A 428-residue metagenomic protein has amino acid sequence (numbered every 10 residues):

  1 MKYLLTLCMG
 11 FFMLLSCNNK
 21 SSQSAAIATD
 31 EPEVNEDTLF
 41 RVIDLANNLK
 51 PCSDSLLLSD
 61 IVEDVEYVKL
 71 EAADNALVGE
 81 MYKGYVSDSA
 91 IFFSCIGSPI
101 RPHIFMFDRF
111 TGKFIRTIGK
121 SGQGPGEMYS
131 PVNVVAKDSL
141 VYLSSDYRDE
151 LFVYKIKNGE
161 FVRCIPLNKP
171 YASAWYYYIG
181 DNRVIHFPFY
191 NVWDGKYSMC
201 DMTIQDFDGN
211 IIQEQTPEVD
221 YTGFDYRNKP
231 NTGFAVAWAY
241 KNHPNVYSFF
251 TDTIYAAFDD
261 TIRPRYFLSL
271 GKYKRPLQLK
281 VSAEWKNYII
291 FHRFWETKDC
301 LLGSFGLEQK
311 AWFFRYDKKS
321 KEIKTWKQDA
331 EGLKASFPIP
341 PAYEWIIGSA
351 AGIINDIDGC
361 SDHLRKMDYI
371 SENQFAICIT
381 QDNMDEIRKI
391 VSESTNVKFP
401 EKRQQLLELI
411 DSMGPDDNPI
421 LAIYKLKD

Functional and structural regions predicted by a protein language model:
L14-S16: C-terminal motif of bacterial Sec signal peptides marking the signal peptidase cleavage site
A25-Y67: Blade/loop signatures of beta-propeller domains
L58-A76, R116-E127, P166-P170, N210-T232 (+2 more regions): Surface-exposed loop and turn segments in beta-propeller and other repeat-based domains that flank or scaffold
E71-M81, H103-R109, K113-S139, S145 (+1 more regions): Blade-loop segments of beta-propeller domains
G79-K83, E127-N133, P170-I179, F224-R227 (+4 more regions): Repeated scaffold domains used in trafficking and secretory/extracellular systems, primarily beta-propellers
S89-G97, S139-S145, N182-G195, A235-Y255 (+4 more regions): Short beta-strand elements that form the blades of beta-propeller/WD-repeat-like and other beta-sheet-rich scaffold
D108-T111, K155-G159, D206-G209, F258-T261 (+2 more regions): Short loop/turn segments that connect beta-strands within beta-propeller blades
Y129, S144-C200, I212-F224: Asp-box/WD-like beta-propeller blade repeats and closely related beta-sheet repeat scaffolds
